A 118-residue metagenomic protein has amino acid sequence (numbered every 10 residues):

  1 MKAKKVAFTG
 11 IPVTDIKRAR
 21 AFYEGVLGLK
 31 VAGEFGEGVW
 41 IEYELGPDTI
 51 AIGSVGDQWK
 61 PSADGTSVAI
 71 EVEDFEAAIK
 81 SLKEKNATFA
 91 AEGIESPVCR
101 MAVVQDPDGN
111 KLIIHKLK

Functional and structural regions predicted by a protein language model:
M1, A32-G33, I41-E42, D57-P61 (+1 more regions): Short secondary-structure boundary/capping segments
M1-K2, I11, A32, I79-K80 (+1 more regions): Vicinal oxygen chelate
M1-R18, T66-V68, K118: N-terminal beta-strand motif that seeds the catalytic metal site of vicinal oxygen chelate
G10-I50: Core segments of cupin and vicinal oxygen chelate
E42, A69, M101-V103: Short hydrophobic/aromatic beta-strand element in the GNAT-like acyltransferase core that lines or flanks the acyl-donor
P47-A51, K60, G109-K111: Short, charged/polar, Gly/Pro-enriched secondary-structure boundary elements
V68-I79, A87: Mid-chain, well-packed structural core segment of small domains
